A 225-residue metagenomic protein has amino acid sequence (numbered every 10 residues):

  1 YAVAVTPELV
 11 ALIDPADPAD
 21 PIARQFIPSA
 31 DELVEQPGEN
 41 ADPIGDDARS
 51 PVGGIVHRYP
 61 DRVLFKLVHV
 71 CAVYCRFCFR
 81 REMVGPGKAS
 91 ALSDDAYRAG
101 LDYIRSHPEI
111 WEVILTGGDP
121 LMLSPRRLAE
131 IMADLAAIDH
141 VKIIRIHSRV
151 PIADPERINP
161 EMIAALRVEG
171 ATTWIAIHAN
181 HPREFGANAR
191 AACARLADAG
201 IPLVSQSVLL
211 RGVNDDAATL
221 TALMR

Functional and structural regions predicted by a protein language model:
Y1-H57: Flexible, acidic/Gly-rich N-terminal and inter-domain linker regions that tether and position cofactor-handling modules
A48-R80: N-terminal pre-triad scaffold of radical SAM enzymes
G54, K88-A89, R105: Domain-level signature for proteins that mediate thiol-based redox and metal-cofactor handling
F65-K66, C78, E112-L115, D119-L121: Conserved catalytic-core segments centered on acid/base and nucleophilic motifs
H69, F79-E82, G117, S148 (+2 more regions): Short, structured patches in soluble enzyme cores that scaffold and shape functional sites
C78-S90: Iron-sulfur (Fe-S) cluster-binding segments and ferredoxin-like electron-carrier domains, especially [2Fe-2S]
K88-R98: Short cysteine/histidine-rich metal-coordination sites, predominantly Zn2+-binding motifs
Y97-E112, L121-R225: Conserved AdoMet/S-adenosylmethionine-binding subsite of the radical SAM
